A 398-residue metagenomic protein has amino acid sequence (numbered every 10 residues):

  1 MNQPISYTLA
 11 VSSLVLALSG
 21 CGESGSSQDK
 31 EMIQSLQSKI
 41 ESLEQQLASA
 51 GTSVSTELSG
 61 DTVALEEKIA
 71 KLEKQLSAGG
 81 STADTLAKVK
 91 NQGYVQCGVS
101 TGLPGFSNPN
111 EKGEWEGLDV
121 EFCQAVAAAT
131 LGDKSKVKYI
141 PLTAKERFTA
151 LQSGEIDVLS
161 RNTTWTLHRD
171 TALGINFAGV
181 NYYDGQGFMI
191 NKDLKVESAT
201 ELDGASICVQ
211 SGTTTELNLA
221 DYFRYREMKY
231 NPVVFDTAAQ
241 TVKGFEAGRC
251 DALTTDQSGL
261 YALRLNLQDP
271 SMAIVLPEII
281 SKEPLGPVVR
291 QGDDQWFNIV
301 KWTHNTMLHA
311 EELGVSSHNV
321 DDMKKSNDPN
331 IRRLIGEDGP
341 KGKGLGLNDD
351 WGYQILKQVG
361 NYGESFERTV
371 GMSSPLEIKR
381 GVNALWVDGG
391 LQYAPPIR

Functional and structural regions predicted by a protein language model:
M1-L9: Bacterial N-terminal signal peptides that target proteins for export
A10-S19: Bacterial N-terminal signal peptides
C21-G25: Bacterial signal peptide processing site
D29, I33-L43, L47-A50, T62-G79: The feature captures the hydrophobic core positions of alpha-helical coiled-coils
G80, E121-Q124, A128-T130, K192-V196 (+6 more regions): Extended ligand-binding regions for polar small-molecule ligands
S81-S160, Y362, L385, G389: Extracytoplasmic small-molecule ligand-binding "clamshell" domains of the periplasmic binding protein/Venus flytrap
Q96-G105, W115-T130, T164, D184-Q240: Bilobed "Venus flytrap"/periplasmic-binding protein-like clamshell domains and structurally analogous long
Q124, A128, G132, K136-E201 (+2 more regions): Acidic, polar ligand-binding/catalytic clefts
